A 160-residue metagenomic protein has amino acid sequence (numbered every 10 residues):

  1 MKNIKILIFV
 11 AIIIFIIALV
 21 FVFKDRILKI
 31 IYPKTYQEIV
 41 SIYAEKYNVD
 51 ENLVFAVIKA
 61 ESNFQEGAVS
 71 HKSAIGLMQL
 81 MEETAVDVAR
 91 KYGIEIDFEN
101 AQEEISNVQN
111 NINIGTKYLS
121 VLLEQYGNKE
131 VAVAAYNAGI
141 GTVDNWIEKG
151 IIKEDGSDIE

Functional and structural regions predicted by a protein language model:
M1-L19: N-terminal Sec-pathway targeting helices
L19-E66, H71, A89: Export/targeting segments at the very N-terminus of extracytoplasmic proteins
R26-I30, I42-Y43, E66-I75, F98-V108 (+2 more regions): Second-shell loop/turn segments in exported
L53-A56, A68, Y126-A135: Surface-exposed patches in mature extracellular/periplasmic domains of secreted proteins
K59, V86, K117-E124: Short glycine/serine- and small hydrophobic-enriched flexible loop segments
S62-Q65, T84-V86, G139-V143: Solvent-exposed loop/turn segments at secondary-structure junctions within structured extracellular/periplasmic domains
K72-D97, N113-K117: Substrate-binding/active-site groove segments that recognize and process beta-1,4-linked N-acetyl-hexosamine
V131-E160: Catalytic and substrate-binding regions of cell-wall glycan-acting enzymes that process beta-1,4-linked
